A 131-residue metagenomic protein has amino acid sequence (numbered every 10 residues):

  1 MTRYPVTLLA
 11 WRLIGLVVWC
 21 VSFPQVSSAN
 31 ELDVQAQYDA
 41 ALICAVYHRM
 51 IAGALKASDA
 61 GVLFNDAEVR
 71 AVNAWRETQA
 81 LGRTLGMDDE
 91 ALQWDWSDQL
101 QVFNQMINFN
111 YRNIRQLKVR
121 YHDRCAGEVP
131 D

Functional and structural regions predicted by a protein language model:
M1-L8: N-terminal secretory signal peptides that target proteins for export/translocation
A10-S22: Bacterial N-terminal signal peptides
F23-A29: Sec/Tat signal peptide C-region and signal peptidase I cleavage site
D33-G86: Short N-proximal segments of mature Sec-exported proteins
D66-D131: Compact alpha-helical subdomains of small soluble proteins
